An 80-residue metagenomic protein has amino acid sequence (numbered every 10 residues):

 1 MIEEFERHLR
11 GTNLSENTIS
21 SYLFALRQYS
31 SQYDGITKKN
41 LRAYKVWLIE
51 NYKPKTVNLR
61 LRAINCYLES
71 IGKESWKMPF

Functional and structural regions predicted by a protein language model:
I2, G11-E74: Non-catalytic DNA-binding core/recognition domains of DNA-processing enzymes
